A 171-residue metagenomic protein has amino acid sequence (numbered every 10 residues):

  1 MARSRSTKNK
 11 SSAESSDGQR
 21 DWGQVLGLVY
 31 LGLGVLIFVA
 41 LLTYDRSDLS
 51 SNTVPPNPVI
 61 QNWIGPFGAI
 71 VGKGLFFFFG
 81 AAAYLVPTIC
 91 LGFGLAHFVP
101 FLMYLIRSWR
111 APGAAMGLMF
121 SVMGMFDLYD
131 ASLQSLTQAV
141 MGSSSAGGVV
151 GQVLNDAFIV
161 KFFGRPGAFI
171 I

Functional and structural regions predicted by a protein language model:
M1-I171: Alpha-helical transmembrane segments used as membrane anchors
